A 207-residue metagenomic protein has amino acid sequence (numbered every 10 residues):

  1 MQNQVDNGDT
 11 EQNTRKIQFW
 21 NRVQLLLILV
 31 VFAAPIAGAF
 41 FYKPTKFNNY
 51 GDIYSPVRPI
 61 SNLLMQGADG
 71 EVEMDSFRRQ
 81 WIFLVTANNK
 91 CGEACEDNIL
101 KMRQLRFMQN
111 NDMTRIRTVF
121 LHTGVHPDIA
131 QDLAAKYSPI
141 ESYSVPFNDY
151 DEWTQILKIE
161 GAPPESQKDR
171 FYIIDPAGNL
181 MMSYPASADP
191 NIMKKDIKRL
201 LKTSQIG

Functional and structural regions predicted by a protein language model:
M1-I17: N-terminal Lys/Arg-rich, disordered targeting/topogenic segments
I17-V31: N-terminal Sec-pathway targeting helices
V30, A37, F41-D75, E96-D97: N-terminal "domain-start" segment that seeds a small globular fold
F40, P44, R103-M108, I156-L157 (+4 more regions): Short, surface-exposed patches at the edges or C-terminal ends of soluble domains, predominantly
D75-M102: Short active-site neighborhood of thiol/selenol oxidoreductases, capturing the structured segment around
E93, D97-S138: Structural microenvironment flanking redox-active thiols in thiol-disulfide oxidoreductases
V119, V125, A130-K168: Short, internal strand/loop/helix patches that form the active-site neighborhood or redox-interaction surface
Q167-G207: Thiol-/selenol-based redox modules, centered on thioredoxin-like and closely related oxidoreductase domains
